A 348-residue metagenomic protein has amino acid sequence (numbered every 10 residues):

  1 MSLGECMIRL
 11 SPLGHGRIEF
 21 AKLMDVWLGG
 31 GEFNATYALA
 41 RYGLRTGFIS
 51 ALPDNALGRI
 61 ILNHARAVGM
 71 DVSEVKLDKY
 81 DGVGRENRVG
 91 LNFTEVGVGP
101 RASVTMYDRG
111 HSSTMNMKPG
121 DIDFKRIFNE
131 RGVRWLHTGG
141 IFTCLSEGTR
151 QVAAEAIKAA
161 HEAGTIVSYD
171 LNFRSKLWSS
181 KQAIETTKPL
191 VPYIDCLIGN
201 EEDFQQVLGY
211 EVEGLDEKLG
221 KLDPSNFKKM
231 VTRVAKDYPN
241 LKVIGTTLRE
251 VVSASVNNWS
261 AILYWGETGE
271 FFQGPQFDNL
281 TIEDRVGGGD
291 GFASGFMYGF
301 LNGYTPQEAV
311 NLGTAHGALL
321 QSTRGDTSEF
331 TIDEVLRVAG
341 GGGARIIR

Functional and structural regions predicted by a protein language model:
M1-I18: Positively charged, low-complexity intrinsically disordered leader regions
C6, G31, I141, L171 (+1 more regions): Active-site metal-binding loops of divalent metal-dependent hydrolases
H15-Y37: Short catalytic helix/loop segments, enriched in acidic residues and glycine and frequently bearing histidine
W27, A35-T46, A67, G299-N302: Alpha-helix C-terminal capping segments
G31-R41, A153-A159: Histidine-anchored nucleotide/phosphate-binding helix
R45, I49-G140, V335-R348: Conserved N-terminal subdomain of the carbohydrate kinase-like
W135, I141-A254, S260: Conserved beta-alpha-beta core of the PfkB/ribokinase-like small-molecule kinase fold
K158, E162, E211-R348: Conserved phosphate-binding/catalytic region of the ribokinase-like
